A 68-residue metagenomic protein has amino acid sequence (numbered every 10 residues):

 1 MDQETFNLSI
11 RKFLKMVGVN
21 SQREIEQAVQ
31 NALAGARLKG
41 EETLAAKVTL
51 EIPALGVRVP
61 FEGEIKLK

Functional and structural regions predicted by a protein language model:
D2-R11, Q27-Q30, R37-K68: N-terminal intrinsically disordered, cationic/polar leader segments that include organellar targeting peptides
K12, V17-R23: Long, contiguous binding/interaction regions
